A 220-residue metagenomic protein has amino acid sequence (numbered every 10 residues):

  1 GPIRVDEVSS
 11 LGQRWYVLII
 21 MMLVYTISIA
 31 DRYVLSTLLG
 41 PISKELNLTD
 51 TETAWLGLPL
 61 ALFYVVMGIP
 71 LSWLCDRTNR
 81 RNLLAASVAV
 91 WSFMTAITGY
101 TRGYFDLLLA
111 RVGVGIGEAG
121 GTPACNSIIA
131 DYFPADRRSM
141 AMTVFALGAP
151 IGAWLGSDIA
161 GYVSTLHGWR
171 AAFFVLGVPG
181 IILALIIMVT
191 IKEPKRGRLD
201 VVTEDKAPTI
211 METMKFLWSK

Functional and structural regions predicted by a protein language model:
R4-S10, R196-K220: Juxtamembrane intracellular "pre-TM" segments in multi-pass secondary transporters
Y33, A61-I69, A119, A153-W154: Residue-level signature of mid-helix packing/kink "hotspots" within the transmembrane helices of 12-pass Major
L38-V66: Extracellular/periplasmic helix-loop-helix junction of adjacent transmembrane segments in MFS-like secondary
P41, S72-W73, Y162: Membrane-interface helix termini in secondary transporters
N47, N79, Y100-D106, G117 (+1 more regions): Helix-breaking motifs and short loop linkers at transmembrane-helix boundaries and internal kinks in secondary membrane
V66-F105: Conserved MFS/SLC helix-loop-helix module at the cytosolic interface between two early adjacent transmembrane helices
A110-P150: Cytoplasmic helix-loop-helix junction between adjacent transmembrane helices in 12-TM secondary transporters
F145-K192: Helix-loop-helix hairpin linking two adjacent transmembrane segments in secondary transporters
